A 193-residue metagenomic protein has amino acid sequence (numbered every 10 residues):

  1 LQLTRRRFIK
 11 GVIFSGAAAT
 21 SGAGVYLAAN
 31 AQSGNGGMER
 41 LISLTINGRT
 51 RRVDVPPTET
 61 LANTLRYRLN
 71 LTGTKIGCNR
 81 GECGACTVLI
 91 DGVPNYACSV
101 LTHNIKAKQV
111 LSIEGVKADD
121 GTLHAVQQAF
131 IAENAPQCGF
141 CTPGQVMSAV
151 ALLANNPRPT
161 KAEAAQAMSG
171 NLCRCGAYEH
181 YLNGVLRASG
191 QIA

Functional and structural regions predicted by a protein language model:
L1-A193: Signature of N-terminal electron-transfer/Fe-S-associated modules in redox systems
